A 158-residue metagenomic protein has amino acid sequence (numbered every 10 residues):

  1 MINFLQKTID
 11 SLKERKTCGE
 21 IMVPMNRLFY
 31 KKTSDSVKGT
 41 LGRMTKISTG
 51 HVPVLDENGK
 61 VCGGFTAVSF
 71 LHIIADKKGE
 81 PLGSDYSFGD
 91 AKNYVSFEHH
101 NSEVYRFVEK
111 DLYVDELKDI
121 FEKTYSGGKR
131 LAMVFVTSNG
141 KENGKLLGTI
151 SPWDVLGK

Functional and structural regions predicted by a protein language model:
M1-R15: Short, structured interface segments
E14-F29, D85-F107: Bateman (tandem CBS) regulatory domains
C18, T33, V37, A67-V68 (+3 more regions): Structural motif detector for alpha-helix initiation sites
Y30-T49, V54-D56, I74, R106-M133 (+2 more regions): The conserved cystathionine-beta-synthase
S48-G50, K77-K78, S87-N93, K118: Compact DNA/chromatin-associated regulatory and scaffold domains in nuclear/nucleoid proteins
C62-F70, V134, L147-V155: Short hydrophobic beta-strand motif reused across regulatory alpha/beta modules
T66-Y86: Structured interaction and signal-relay segments at domain junctions
